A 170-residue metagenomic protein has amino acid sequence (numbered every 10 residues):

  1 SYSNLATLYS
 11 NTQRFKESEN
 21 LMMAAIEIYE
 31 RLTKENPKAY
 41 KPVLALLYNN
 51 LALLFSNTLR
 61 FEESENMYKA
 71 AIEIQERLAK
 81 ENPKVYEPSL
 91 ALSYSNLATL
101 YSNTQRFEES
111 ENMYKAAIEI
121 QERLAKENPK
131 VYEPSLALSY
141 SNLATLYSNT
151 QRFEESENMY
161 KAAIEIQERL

Functional and structural regions predicted by a protein language model:
S1-N11, P42-N57, P88-N103, P134-N149: Conserved alpha-helical positions within TPR/SEL1-like repeat arrays
S1-Y2, S156-E157, A163-L170: Intrinsically disordered, low-complexity linker/propeptide segments enriched in Ser/Thr/Gly/Pro and acidic residues
E35-P42, E81-P88, E127-P134: Residue signature of alpha-solenoid helical repeat architecture, marking inter-repeat boundaries and helix-start
